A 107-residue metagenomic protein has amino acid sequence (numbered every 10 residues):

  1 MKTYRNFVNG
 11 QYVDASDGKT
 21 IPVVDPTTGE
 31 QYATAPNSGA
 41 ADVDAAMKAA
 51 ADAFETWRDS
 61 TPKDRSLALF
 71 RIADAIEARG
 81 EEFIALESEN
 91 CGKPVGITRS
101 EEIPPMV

Functional and structural regions predicted by a protein language model:
M1-T34, L67, R71: Terminal low-complexity tails and localization/encapsulation signals of metabolic enzymes
Y32-V107: Glycine-rich loop-to-alpha-helix module at the N-terminal edge of alpha/beta enzyme cores
